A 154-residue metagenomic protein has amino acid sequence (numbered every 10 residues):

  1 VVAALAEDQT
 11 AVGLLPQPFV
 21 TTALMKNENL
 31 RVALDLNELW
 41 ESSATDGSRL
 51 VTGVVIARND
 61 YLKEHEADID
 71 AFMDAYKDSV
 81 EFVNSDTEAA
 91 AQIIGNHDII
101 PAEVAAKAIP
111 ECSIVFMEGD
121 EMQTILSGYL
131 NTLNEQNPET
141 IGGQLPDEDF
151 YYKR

Functional and structural regions predicted by a protein language model:
V2-I93: Pocket-lining segment of extracytoplasmic ligand-binding domains
A4-T10, N29, E103, E139-E148: A local structural motif
P18, L36, K107-A108, M122 (+1 more regions): Residue-level "edge-of-site" marker
T21-T22, L39, I100, E111 (+1 more regions): Short secondary-structure capping/turn micro-motifs that flank functional sites
M25-N27, F116, R154: Short secondary-structure transition/capping segments
A44, E66, E118-E121, L145 (+2 more regions): Solvent-exposed, flexible loop/coil residues
L62-Q136: Secondary-structure end/capping motifs
S127-R154: Conserved C-terminal helix/tail region of periplasmic/extracytoplasmic solute-binding proteins
